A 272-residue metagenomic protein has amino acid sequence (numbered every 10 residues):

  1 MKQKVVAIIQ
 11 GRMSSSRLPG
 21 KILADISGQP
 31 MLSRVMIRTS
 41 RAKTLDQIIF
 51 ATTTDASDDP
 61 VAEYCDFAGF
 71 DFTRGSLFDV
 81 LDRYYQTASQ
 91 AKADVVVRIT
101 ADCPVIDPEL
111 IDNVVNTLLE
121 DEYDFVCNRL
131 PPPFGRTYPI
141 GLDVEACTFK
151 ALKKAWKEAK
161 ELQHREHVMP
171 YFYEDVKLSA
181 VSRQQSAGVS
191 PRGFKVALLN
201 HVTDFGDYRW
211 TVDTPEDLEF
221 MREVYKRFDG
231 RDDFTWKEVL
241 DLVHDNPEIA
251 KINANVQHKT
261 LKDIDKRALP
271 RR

Functional and structural regions predicted by a protein language model:
M1-L18: N-terminal nucleotide-binding beta1-loop-alpha1 segment
K4-I9, L32, Q47-F50: Hydrophobic targeting segments
V5-V6, D46, D94, D124: Conserved acidic residues
M31-I48, V61, F67-A68: A short, N-terminal amphipathic alpha-helix
D55-D121: Short phosphate-binding loop-to-helix
I106-Y208, E219, E223, E238-R272: Conserved core of the sugar-phosphate nucleotidyltransferase
T214: Short, conserved phosphate/pyrophosphate- and ester-handling motifs at nucleotide-, phospho-/glycolipid
